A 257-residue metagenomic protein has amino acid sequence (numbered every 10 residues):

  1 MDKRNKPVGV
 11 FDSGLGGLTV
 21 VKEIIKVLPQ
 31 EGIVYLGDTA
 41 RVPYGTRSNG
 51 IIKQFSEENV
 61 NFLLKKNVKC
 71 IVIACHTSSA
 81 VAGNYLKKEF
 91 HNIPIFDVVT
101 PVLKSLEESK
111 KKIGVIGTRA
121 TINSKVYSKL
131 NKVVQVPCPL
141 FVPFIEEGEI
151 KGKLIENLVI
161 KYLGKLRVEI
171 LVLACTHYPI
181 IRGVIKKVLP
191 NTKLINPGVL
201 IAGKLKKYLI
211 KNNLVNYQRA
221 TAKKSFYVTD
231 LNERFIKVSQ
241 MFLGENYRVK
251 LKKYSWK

Functional and structural regions predicted by a protein language model:
M1-K257: Non-catalytic structural scaffold of enzyme domains
